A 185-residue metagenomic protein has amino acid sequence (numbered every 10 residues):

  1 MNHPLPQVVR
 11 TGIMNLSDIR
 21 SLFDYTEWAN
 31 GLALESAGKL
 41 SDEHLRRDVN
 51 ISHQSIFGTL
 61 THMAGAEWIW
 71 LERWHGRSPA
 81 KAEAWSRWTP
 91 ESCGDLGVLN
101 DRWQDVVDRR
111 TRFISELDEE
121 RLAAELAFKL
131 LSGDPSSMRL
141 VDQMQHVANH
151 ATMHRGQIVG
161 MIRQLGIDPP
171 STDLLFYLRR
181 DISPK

Functional and structural regions predicted by a protein language model:
M1-I13: N-terminal amphipathic/basic-hydrophobic helices that include classical n-h-c signal peptides and signal-anchor
V9-R10, L34-E35, D108: N-terminal non-cleavable signal-anchor helices
T11, D48-I51, E91, V98: Pocket-edge positions in alpha/beta enzyme catalytic cores
R20-E35, K39-W88, L130-K185: Short, contiguous alpha-helical
P79-L122: Helix-adjacent hinge/juxtasegments
E119-E125, P169-T172: A short coil-to-beta-strand element that immediately follows conserved catalytic motifs
